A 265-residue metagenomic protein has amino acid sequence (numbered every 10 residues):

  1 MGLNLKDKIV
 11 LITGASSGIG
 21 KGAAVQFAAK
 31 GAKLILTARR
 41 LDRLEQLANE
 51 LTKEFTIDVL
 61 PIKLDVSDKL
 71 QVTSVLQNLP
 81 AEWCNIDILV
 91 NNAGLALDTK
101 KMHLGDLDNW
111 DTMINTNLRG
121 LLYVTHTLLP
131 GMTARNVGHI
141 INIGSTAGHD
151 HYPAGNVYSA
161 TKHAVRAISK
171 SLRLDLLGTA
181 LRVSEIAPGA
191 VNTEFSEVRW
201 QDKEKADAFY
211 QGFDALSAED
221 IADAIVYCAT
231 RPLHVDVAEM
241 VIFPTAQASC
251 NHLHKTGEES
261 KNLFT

Functional and structural regions predicted by a protein language model:
S16-G18: Conserved glycine-rich cofactor-binding loop
A32-L47: Conserved glycine-rich Rossmann-like NAD(P)H-binding loop of the short-chain dehydrogenase/reductase
L41-D42, K63-S74, L107: The beta1-alpha1 cofactor-binding region of Rossmann-like NAD(H)/NADP(H)-dependent oxidoreductases
K100-M102, D106-I114: Substrate-binding pocket helix/loop in short-chain dehydrogenase/reductase
T125, T161: Active-site helix of classical SDR
S145: Residue(s) in the substrate-gating loop at a strand-loop-helix junction that position the organic substrate next
E185-I186, E204-N251: C-terminal helical subdomain
